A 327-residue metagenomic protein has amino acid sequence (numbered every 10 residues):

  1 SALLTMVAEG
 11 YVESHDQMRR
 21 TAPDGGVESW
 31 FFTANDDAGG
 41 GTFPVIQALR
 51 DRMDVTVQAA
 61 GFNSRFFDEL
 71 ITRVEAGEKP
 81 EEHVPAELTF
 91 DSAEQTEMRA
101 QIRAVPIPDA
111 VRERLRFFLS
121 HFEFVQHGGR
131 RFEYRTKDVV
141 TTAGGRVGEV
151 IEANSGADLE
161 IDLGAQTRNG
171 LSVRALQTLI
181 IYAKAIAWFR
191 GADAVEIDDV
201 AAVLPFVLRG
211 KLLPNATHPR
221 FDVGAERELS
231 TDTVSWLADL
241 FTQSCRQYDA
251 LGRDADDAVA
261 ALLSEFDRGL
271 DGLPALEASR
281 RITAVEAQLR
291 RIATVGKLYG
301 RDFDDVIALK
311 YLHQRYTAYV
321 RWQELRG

Functional and structural regions predicted by a protein language model:
S1, V7-A104, K184-I186: Canonical AAA+ ATPase core
D24, S29-F31, D37, E160-D162 (+3 more regions): Mixed-charge, polar/low-complexity N-terminal
G25, D68-I71, E75-A76, K137 (+4 more regions): Charge-rich, low-complexity amphipathic helices in intrinsically disordered tails/linkers adjacent to domains
G41, Q47-V57, H83-S92, I107-S120 (+1 more regions): A broadly tuned preference for mixed-charge, low-complexity surface segments
P80-H218: Basic, amphipathic alpha-helical bundle interface domains used for macromolecular binding and assembly
A194-E196, A201-A202, F206-G327: Terminal-proximal interaction/regulatory segments of ATP-powered molecular machines
